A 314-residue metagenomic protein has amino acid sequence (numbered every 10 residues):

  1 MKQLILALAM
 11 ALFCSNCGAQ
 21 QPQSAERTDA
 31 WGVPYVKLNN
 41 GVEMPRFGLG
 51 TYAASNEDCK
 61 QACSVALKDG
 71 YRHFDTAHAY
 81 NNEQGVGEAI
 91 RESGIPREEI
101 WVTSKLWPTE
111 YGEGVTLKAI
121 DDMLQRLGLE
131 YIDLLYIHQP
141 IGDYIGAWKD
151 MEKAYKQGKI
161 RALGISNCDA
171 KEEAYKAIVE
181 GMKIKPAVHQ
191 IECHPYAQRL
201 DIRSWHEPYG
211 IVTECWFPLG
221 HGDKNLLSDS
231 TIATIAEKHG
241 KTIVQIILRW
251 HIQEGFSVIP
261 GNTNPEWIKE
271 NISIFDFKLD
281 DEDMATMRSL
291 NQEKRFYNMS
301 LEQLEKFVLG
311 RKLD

Functional and structural regions predicted by a protein language model:
M1-L4: Positively charged n-region of N-terminal signal peptides that target proteins for export
A7-S15: Bacterial N-terminal signal peptides
C17-I100, L219, L313-D314: N-terminal binding-site loop/beta-alpha segment at the start of enzyme catalytic domains that lines or forms
E26, A30, Q139-D314: Beta/alpha (TIM)-barrel catalytic core signal, keyed to glycine-rich beta->alpha loops juxtaposed to Asp/Glu that bind
A54-D58, D75-G85, T109-G114, Q139-Y144 (+2 more regions): Acidic-and-aromatic substrate-binding clefts and catalytic sites of carbohydrate-active enzymes
A54-L67, G112-L127, G146, E173-K176 (+1 more regions): Short, acidic/polar
R97-E110, D133-P140, Q190: A short, structured active-site edge motif that brings together acidic residues
T116-Y136, K153-K156: CE4/NodB-like, metal-dependent polysaccharide N-deacetylase domain that modifies extracellular/periplasmic N-acetylated
